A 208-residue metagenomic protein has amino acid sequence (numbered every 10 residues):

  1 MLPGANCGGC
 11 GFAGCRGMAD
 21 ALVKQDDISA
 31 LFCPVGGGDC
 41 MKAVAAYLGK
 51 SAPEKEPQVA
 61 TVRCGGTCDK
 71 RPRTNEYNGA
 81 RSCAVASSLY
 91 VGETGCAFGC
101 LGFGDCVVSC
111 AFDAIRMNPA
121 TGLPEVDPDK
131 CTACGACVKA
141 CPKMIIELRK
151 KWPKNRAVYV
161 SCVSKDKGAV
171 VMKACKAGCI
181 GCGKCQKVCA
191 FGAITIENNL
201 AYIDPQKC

Functional and structural regions predicted by a protein language model:
M1-V188: Ferredoxin-type iron-sulfur electron-transfer modules and their immediate structural context
A193, E197-L200: Cys/His-clustered metal-coordination modules, chiefly Zn-binding fingers
Q206-C208: Short, intrinsically disordered, charge-balanced linker/junction segments flanking boundaries in proteins
